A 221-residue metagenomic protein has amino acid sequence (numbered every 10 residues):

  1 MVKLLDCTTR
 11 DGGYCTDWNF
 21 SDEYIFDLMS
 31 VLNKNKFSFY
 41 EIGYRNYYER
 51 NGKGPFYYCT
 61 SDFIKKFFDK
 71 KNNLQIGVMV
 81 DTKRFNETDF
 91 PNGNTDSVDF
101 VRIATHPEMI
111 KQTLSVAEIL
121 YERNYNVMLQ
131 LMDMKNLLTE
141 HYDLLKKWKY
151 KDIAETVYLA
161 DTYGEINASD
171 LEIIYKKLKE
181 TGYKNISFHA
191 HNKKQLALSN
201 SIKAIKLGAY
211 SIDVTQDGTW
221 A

Functional and structural regions predicted by a protein language model:
M1-D17, N73, D96, N126-M132 (+1 more regions): N-terminal small/glycine-rich loop or linker at the start of catalytic domains across soluble metabolic enzymes
M1-K66, K70: Conserved N-terminal beta1-alpha1 strand-loop-helix module at the mouth
D11-G13, Y48-K53, K83-E87, H106-I110 (+4 more regions): Short, small-residue-enriched loops and turns at beta-alpha junctions that line or gate enzyme active sites
G12, L32, V101, V157 (+1 more regions): Conserved, mostly hydrophobic/aromatic
F39, Y44-K147: Active-site beta->alpha loop and helix N-cap motifs at the rims of alpha/beta catalytic domains
Y125-D170, I174, L178-T181: Glycine/proline-rich, positively charged, aromatic-decorated active-site loop/lid region on the catalytic face
T156-A221: Catalytic alpha/beta core domains of metabolic enzymes, predominantly
